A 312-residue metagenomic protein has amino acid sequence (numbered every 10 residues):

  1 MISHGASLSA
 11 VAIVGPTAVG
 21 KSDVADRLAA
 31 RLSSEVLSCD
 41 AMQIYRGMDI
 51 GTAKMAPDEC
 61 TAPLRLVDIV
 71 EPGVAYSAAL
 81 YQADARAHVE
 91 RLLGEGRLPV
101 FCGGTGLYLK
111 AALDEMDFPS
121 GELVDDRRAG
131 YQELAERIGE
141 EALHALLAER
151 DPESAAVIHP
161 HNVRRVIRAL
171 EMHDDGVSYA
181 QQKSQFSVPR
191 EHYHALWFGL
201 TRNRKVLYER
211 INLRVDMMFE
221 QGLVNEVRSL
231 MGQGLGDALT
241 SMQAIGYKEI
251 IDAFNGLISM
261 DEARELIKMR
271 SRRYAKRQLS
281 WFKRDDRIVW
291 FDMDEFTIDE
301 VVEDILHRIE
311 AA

Functional and structural regions predicted by a protein language model:
M1-A312: Phosphate/pyrophosphate-binding catalytic cores of soluble transferases and nucleic-acid-acting enzymes
